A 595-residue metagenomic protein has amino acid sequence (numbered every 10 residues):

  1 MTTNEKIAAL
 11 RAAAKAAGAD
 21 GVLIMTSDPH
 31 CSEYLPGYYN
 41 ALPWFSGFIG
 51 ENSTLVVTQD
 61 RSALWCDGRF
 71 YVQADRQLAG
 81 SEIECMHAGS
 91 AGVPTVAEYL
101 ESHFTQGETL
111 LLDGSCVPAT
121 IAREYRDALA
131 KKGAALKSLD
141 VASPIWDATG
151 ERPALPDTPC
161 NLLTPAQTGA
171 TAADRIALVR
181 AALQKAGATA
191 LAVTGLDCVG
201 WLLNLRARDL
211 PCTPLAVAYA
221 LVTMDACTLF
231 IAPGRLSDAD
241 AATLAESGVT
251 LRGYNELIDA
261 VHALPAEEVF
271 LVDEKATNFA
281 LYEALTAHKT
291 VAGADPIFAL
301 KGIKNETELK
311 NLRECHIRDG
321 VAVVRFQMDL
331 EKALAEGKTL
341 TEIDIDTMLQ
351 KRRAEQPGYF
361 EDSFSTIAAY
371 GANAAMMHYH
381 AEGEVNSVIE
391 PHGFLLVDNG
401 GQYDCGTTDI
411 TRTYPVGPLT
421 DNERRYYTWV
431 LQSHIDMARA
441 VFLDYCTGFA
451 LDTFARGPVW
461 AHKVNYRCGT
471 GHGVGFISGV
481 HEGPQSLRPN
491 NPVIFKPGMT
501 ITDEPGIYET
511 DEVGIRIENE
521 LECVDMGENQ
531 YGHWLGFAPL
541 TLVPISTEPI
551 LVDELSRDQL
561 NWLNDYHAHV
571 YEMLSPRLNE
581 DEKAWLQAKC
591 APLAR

Functional and structural regions predicted by a protein language model:
M1-R595: Active-site neighborhoods and metal-handling regions in enzymes and metal-associated proteins
